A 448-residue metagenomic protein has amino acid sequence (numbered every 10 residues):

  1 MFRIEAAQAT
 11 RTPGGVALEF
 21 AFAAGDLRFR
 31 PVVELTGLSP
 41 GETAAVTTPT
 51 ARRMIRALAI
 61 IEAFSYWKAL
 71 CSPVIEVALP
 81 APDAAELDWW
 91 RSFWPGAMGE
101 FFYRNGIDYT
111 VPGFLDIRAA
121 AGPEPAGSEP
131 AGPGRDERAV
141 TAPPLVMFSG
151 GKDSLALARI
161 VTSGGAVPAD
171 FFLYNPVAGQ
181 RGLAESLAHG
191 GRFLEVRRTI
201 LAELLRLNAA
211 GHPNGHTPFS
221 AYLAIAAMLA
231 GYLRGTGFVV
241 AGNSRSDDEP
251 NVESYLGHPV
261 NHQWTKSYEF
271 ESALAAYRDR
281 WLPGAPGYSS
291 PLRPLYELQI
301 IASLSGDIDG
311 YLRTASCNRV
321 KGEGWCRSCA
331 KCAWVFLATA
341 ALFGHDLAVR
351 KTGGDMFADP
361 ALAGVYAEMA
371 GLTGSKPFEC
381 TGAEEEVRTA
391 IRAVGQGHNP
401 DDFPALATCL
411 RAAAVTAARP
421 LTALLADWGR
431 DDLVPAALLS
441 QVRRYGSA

Functional and structural regions predicted by a protein language model:
M1-L27, S290-P291, S305-A448: ATP/NTP-dependent adenylation/nucleotidyl-transfer catalytic domains that generate, transfer, or process NMP-activated
M1-P143, I160-A169, Y174-L201, G235: RNA-binding accessory domains that recognize and position tRNA/RNA substrates
T43-A45, Y174-L312: ATP-dependent adenylate-handling ligase core
S65-A78, G231-V239, A340-R350, Q396-D401: Short helix-capping/linker segments at secondary-structure and domain boundaries
S154: N-terminal Rossmann-fold NAD(P) dinucleotide-binding loop
